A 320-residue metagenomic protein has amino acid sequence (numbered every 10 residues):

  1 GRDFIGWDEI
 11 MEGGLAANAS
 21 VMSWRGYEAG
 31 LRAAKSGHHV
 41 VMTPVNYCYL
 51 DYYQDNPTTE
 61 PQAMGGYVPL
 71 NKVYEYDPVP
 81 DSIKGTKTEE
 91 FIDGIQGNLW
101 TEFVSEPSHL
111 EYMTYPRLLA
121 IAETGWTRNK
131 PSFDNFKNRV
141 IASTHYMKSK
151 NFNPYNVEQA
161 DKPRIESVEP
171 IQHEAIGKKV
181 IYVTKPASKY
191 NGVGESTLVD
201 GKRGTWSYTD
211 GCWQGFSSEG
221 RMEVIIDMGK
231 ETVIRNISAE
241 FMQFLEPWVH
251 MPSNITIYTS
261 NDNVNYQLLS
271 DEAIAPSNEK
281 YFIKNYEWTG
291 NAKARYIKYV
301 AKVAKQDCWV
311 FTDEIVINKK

Functional and structural regions predicted by a protein language model:
G1-P186: Substrate-binding groove of N-acetylhexosamine-processing glycoside hydrolases
D3-I5, K185-K189, T197-D200, S217-G220 (+1 more regions): A broad, low-specificity signal for short, low-complexity segments enriched in glycine/proline and polar/charged
R25, P80, F103, T114 (+6 more regions): Solvent-exposed, flexible loop/coil residues
A29, K189-Y190, I234: Short, surface-exposed beta-strand/loop "edge" segments at domain boundaries and coil↔beta transitions
N156-G204, Y208, M242-Q243, F282-N285 (+3 more regions): Mature N-terminal, pre-catalytic/accessory segment of carbohydrate-active enzymes
T205-S270, K280-K320: Aromatic, loop-rich ligand-recognition surfaces of beta-strand-rich domains
A273-S277: Surface-exposed loop and turn segments in beta-propeller and other repeat-based domains that flank or scaffold
